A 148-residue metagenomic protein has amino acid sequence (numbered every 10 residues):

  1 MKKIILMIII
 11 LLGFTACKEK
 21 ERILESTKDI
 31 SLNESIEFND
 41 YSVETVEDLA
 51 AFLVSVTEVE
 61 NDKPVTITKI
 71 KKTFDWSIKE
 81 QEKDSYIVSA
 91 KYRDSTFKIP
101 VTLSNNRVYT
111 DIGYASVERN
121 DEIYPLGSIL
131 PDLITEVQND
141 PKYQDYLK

Functional and structural regions predicted by a protein language model:
M1-I4: Positively charged n-region of N-terminal signal peptides that target proteins for export
M7-L12: Sec-dependent N-terminal signal peptides
F14-A16: C-terminal motif of bacterial Sec signal peptides marking the signal peptidase cleavage site
K18-K148: Cystatin/cathelin-like cysteine-protease inhibitor module
